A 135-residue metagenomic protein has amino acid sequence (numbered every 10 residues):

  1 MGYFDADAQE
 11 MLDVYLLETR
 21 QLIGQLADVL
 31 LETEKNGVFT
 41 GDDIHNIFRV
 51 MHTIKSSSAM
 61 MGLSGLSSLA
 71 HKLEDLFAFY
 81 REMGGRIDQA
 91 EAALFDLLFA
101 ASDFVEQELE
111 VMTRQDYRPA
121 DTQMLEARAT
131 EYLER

Functional and structural regions predicted by a protein language model:
M1-R135: Non-catalytic helical tethers at domain boundaries
